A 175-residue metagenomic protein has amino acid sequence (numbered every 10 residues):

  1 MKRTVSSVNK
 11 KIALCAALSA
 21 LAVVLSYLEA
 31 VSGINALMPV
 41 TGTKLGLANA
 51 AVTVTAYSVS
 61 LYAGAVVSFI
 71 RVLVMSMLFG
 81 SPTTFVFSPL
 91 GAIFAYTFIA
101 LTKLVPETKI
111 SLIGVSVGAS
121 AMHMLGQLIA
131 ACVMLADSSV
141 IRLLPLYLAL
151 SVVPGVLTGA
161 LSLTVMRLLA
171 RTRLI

Functional and structural regions predicted by a protein language model:
M1-S6, R171-I175: Intrinsically disordered, low-complexity non-transmembrane regions of multi-pass membrane transporters
K2-T4, A13-S19, V24, V67 (+2 more regions): Short helix-perturbing small/polar motifs within transmembrane alpha-helices
K2-T55: Hydrophobic transmembrane alpha-helices
I12-A17, A50, V54, L61-F69 (+3 more regions): Hydrophobic alpha-helical transmembrane segments
A22-S26, V52, R71, M75 (+7 more regions): Alpha-helical transmembrane segments of multipass membrane proteins
S26-L45, I70-A100, L112, L135-S139: Interfacial aromatic-anchored transmembrane helix boundaries in multi-pass membrane proteins
N35, P39-T41, Y62, S81 (+2 more regions): Membrane-embedded alpha-helical hairpins and interfacial helices in multi-pass inner-membrane proteins
M38-L45, N49-Y57, L61-F69, G159-L163: A generic structured-segment signal
